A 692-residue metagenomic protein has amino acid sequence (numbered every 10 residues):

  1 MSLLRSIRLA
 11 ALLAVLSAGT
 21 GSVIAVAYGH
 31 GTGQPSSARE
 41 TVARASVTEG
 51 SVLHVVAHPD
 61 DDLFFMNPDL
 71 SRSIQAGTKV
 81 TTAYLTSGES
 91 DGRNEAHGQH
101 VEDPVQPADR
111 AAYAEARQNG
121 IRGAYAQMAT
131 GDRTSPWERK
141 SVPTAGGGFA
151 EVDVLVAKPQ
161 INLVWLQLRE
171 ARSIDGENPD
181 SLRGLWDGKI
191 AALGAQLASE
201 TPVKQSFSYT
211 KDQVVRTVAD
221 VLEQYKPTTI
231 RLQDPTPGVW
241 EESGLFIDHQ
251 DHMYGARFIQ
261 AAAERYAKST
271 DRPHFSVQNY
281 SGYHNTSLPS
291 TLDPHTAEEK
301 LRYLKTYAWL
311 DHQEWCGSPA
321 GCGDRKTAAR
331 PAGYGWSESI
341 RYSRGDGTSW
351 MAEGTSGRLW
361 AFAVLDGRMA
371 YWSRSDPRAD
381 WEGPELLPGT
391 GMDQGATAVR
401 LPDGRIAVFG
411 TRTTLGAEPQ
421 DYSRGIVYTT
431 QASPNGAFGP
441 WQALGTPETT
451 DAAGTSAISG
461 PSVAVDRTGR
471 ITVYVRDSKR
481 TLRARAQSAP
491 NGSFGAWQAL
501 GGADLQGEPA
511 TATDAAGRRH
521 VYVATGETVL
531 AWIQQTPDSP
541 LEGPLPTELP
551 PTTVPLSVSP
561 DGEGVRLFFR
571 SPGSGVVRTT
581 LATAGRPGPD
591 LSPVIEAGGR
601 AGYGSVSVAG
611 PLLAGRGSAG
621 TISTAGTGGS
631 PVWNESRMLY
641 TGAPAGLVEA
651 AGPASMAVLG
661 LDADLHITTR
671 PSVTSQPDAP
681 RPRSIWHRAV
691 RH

Functional and structural regions predicted by a protein language model:
M1-Q34: Secretory targeting and sorting signals
A27-S46, G323-I340, D662-A663, R683 (+1 more regions): Composition-driven, intrinsically disordered low-complexity tracts enriched in small residues
Y28-K211, V215, D220: Active-site rim/loop-helix segments in enzyme catalytic domains that contact anionic ligands
D62-F64, P237-W240, T286-P289: Active-site environment of divalent metal-dependent phosphoester hydrolases
V80, V277, I406: Hydrophobic anchor at the start of a short beta-strand that flanks the dinucleotide cofactor-binding loop
V214, V218-V239: Proline-aspartate-enriched helix->loop->beta-strand connector
R257-R368, P377: The feature marks non-catalytic terminal segments
W336-H692: A structural motif
